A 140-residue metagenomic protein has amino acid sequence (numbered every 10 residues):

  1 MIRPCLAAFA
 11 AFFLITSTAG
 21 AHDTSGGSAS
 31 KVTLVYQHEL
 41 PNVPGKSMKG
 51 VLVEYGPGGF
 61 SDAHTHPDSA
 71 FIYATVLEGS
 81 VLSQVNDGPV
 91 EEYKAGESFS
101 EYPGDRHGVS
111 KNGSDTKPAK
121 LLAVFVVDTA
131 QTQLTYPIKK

Functional and structural regions predicted by a protein language model:
C5-S17: Bacterial N-terminal signal peptides
S17-D23: Sec/Tat signal peptide C-region and signal peptidase I cleavage site
G27-A63, S69, V124: A short glycine-rich, His/Asp/Glu-containing loop-to-beta-strand
L40-G45, E54-P57, D87-G104: Short acidic-glycine-tyrosine-enriched beta hairpin
D62-P67, V85, E92, S110-G113: Short histidine-centered beta-strand/loop micro-motifs that create catalytic or ligand/metal-coordination sites
S69-G88, A95-E97: Glycine- and acidic-residue-biased ligand/ion/polar-headgroup-sensing regions
P89-V90, G104-Q131: Ligand-binding loop in jelly-roll beta-barrel domains
T132-K140: Short, low-complexity, Pro/Ser/Thr/Gly-rich segments in the mature regions of secreted, periplasmic
